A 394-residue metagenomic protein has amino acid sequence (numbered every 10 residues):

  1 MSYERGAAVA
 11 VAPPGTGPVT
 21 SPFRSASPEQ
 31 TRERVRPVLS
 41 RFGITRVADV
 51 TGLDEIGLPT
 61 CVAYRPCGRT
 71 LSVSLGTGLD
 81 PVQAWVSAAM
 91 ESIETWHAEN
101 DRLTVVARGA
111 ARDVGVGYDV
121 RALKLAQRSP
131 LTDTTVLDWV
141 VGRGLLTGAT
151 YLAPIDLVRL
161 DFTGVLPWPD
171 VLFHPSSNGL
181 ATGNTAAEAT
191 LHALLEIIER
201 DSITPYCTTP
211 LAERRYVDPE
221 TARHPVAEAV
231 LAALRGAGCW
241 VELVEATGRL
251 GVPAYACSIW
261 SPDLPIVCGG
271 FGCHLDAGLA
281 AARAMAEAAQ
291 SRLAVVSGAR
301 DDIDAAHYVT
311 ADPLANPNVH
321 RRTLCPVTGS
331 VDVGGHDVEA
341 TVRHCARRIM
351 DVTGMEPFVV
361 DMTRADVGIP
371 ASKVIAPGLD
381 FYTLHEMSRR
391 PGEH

Functional and structural regions predicted by a protein language model:
M1-H394: Helix-biased "structured C-terminal domain" signature
